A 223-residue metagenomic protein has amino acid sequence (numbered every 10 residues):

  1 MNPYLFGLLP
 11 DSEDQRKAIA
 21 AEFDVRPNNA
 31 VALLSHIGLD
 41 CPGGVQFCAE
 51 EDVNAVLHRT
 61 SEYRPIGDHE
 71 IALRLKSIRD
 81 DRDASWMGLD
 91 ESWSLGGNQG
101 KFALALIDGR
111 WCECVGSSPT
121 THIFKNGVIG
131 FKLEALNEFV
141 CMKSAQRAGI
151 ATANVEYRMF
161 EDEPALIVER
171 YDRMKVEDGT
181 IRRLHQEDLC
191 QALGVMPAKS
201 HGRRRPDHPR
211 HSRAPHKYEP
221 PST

Functional and structural regions predicted by a protein language model:
M1-T223: Phosphate/dinucleotide-binding and metal-coordinating scaffold of catalytic cores in nucleotide-dependent enzymes
